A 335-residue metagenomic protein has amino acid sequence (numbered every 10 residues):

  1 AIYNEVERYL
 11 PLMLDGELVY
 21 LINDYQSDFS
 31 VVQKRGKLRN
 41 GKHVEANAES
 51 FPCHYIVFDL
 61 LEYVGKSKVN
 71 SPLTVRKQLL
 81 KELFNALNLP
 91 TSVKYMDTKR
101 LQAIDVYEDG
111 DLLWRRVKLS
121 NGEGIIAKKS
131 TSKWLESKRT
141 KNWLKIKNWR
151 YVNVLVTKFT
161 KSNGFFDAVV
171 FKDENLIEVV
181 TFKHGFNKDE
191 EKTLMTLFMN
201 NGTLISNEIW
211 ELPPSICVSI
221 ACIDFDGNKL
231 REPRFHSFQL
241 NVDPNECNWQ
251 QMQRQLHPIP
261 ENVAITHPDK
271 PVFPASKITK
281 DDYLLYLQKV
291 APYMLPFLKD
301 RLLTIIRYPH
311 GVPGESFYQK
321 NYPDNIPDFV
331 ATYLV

Functional and structural regions predicted by a protein language model:
A1, T91-M199: Nucleic-acid 5′ end/cap handling module spanning
A1-N85, C222, N228, E232: Covalent nucleotidyltransferase
V19-L21, T131-S132, Y151, K161-S162 (+5 more regions): Short, glycine-/Ser/Thr-/acidic-enriched flexible segments
V19-N23, V106-R116, I216-D226, G311-G314: Short, conserved secondary-structure transition motifs
Y20-Y25, V263-V335: Active-site loop/lid in soluble adenylation, ligation, and acyl-transfer enzymes
Y25-Y55, N175-A275, K280-D282: Intrinsically disordered, low-complexity regulatory tails
L38-K42, E123-G124, K147-N153, D324-L334: Acidic, His- and aromatic-enriched active-site or binding-groove loops in soluble protein domains that engage sugars
V75-D97, L101: Extended Lys/Arg-rich, glycine-bearing segments that form polyanion-binding/interaction patches within enzyme domains
